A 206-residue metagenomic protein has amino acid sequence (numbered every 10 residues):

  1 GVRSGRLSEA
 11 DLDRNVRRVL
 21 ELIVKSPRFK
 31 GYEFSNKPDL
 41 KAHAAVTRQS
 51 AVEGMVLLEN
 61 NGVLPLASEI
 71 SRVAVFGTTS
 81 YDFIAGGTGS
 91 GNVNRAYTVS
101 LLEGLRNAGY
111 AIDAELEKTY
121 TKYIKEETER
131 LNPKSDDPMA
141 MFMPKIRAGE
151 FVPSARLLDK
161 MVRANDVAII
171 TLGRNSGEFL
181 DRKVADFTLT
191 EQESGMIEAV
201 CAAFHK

Functional and structural regions predicted by a protein language model:
G1-K30: Long, well-ordered, tryptophan-enriched scaffold segments
G1-L7, K41, A45-K206: C-terminal non-catalytic regions of proteins with extracellular/luminal or membrane-system context
P27-N36, L58-N61, K206: A structural signal for beta-strand and strand-to-loop patches characteristic of beta-rich domains
